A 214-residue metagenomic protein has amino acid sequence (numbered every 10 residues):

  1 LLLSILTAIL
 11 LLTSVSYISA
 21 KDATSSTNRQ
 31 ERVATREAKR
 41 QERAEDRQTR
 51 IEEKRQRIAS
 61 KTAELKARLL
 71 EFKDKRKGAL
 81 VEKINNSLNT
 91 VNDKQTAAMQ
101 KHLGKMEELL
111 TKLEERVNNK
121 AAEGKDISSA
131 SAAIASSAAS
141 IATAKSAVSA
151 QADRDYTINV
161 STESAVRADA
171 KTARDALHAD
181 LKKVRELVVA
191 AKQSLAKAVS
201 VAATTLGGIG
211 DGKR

Functional and structural regions predicted by a protein language model:
L1-I9: Sec-dependent N-terminal signal peptides
L10-S19: C-terminal segment of classical bacterial N-terminal signal peptides
A20-E31: Cleaved targeting-peptide boundary
A34-L70: Long, low-complexity, compositionally biased polyampholytic IDRs enriched for Lys/Glu and Gln/Arg
R55-H102, M106, D155-R214: C-terminal amphipathic alpha-helix
N92, T96-I141: Amphipathic, heptad-repeat alpha-helical segments
E107, E114, A138-I141, K145-V148 (+4 more regions): Alpha-helical coiled-coil heptad-repeat register
T111-K125, A150-T172: Short E/K-rich amphipathic alpha-helical oligomerization segments
